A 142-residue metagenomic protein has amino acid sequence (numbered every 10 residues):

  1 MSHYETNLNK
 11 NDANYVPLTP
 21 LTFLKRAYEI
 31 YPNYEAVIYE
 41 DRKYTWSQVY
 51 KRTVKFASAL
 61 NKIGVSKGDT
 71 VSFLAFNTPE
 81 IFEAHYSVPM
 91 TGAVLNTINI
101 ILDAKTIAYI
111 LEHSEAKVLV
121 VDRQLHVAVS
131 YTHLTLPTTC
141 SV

Functional and structural regions predicted by a protein language model:
M1-P17: Flexible, non-catalytic linker and terminal segments flanking ANL/adenylate-forming cores
Y15-A36: A short N-terminal helical cap/helix-turn-helix that marks the beginning of AMP-binding/adenylate-forming
L18, S47-K51, I101, V120-R123: Conserved phosphate-coordination/catalytic loops
N33-T78, F82-Y86, D103-A108: Conserved AMP-binding/adenylate-forming core of the ANL superfamily
K62-I63, M90-L134: Structural core segment of the AMP-binding/adenylate-forming
H133-V142: Single conserved hydrophobic/aromatic residue that forms the stacking wall/gate of nucleotide- or nucleobase-binding
